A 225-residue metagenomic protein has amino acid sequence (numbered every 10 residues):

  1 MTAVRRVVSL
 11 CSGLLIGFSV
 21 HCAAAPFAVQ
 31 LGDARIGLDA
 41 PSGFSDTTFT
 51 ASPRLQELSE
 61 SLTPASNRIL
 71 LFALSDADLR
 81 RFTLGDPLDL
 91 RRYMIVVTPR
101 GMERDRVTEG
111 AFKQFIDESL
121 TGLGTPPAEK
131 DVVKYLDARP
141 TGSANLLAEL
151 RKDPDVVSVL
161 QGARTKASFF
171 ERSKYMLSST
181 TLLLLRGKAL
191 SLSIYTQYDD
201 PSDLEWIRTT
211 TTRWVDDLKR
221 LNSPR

Functional and structural regions predicted by a protein language model:
M1-R6: N-terminal secretory signal peptides that target proteins for export/translocation
S9-H21: Bacterial N-terminal signal peptides
C22-P26: Boundary at the C-terminal end of the N-terminal hydrophobic targeting segment
F27-L31, L160-A163: Short acidic-hydrophobic surface loop/beta-edge motif
A34-S52: Proline-anchored loop/turn motifs at beta-strand termini and strand-loop-strand connectors
R54-Y175: Conserved polar/disulfide-associated segments of primarily extracytoplasmic proteins
A148-N222: Short, well-structured beta-strand
